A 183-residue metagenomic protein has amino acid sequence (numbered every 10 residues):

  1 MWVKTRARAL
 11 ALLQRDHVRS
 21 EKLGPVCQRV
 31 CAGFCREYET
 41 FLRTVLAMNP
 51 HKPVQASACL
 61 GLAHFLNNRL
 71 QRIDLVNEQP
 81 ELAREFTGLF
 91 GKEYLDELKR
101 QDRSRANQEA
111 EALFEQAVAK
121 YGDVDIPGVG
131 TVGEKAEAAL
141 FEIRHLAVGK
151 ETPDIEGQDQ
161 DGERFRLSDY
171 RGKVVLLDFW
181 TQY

Functional and structural regions predicted by a protein language model:
M1, C31, A63-D74, F141: Short coil/turn linking the two alpha-helices of tandem helical-hairpin repeats
M1-A47, K52: Alpha-helical adaptor scaffolds
L13-S20, F34-C35, N49, P53 (+4 more regions): Alpha-helical junction/boundary sensor with strong preference for TPR arrays
E85, L89-Q160, F165-R171: N-proximal helix/coil linker or "cap" segments that precede and/or mark the start of modular domains
R171-G172, F179-Y183: Conserved redox-active cysteine motifs that mediate thiol-disulfide chemistry, especially di-cysteine Cys-X(1-2)-Cys
